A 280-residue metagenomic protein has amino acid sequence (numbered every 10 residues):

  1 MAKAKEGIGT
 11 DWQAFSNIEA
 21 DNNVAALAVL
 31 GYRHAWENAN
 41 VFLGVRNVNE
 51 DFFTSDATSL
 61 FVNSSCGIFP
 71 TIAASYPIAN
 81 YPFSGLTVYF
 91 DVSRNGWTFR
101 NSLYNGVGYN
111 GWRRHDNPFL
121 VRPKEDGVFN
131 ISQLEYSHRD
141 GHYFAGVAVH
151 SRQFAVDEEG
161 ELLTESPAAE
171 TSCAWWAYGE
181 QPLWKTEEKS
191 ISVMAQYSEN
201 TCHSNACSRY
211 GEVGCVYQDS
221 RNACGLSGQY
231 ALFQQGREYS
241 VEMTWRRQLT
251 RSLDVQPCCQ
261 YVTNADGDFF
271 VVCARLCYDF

Functional and structural regions predicted by a protein language model:
M1-G106, N205-E212, A223-F233: Outer membrane beta-barrel
K5-T10, T54-L60, N110-P118, F154-L163 (+3 more regions): Outer-membrane beta-barrel translocator domains and adjoining extracellular loop/strand segments of Gram-negative
E19-V24, I78-N80, L120-D126, E165-C173 (+3 more regions): Replace "Gram-negative outer membrane beta-barrel proteins" with "bacterial and organellar outer membrane beta-barrel
L30, V88, S132-L134, A177-G179 (+3 more regions): Membrane-embedded beta-strands of outer-membrane beta-barrel proteins, especially the hydrophobic/small aromatic
A35-N38, V92-G96, Y136-D140, L183-E187 (+3 more regions): Outer-membrane beta-barrel strand-turn architecture
D91-F154: Loop-centered beta-sheet repeat module
F99-S102, S137-L232, M243: Detector for outer-membrane/organellar transmembrane beta-barrel domains, recognizing the amphipathic beta-strand
D268-F280: Outer-membrane beta-barrel "beta-signal"
